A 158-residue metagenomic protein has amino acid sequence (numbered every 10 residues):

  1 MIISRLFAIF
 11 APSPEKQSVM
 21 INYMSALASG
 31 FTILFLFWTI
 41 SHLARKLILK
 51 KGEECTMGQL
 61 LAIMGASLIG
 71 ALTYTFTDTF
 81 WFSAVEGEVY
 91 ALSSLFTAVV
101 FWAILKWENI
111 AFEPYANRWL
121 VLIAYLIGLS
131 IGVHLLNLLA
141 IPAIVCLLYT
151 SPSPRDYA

Functional and structural regions predicted by a protein language model:
M1-R5, S67-A71, T75, V99: Generic alpha-helical secondary structure signal
M1-V19, Y23-L27: Short hydrophobic/aromatic helix or loop-helix immediately within or flanking a transmembrane segment in polytopic
P14-N22, L47-L60, S67-S94, I127-N137: Aromatic- and kink-enriched transmembrane "portal" helix at the membrane-lumen/periplasm boundary that abuts
Y23-C55, F96-K106, Y149: Transmembrane-helix motifs of polytopic, lipid-linked glycan transferases
F35-T39, F76, F80, L92-F112 (+2 more regions): Specific aromatic-rich, kink-prone transmembrane helix
E53-M57, F112-P114, S151: Membrane-interface helix-boundary motifs at transmembrane edges
G58-A66, Y115-W119, R155: Membrane-interfacial loop-to-transmembrane alpha-helix junctions, especially the N-terminal start
Y149-A158: Single conserved hydrophobic/aromatic residue that forms the stacking wall/gate of nucleotide- or nucleobase-binding
